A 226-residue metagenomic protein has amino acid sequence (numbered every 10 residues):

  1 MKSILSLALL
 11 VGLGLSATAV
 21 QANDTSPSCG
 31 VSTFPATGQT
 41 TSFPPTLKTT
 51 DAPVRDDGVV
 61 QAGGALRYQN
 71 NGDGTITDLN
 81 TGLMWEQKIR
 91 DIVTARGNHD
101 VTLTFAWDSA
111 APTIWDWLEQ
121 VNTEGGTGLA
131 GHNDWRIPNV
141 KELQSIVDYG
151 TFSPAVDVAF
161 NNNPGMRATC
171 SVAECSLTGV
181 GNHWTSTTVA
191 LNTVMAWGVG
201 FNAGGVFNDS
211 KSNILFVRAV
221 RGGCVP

Functional and structural regions predicted by a protein language model:
M1-L5: Positively charged n-region of N-terminal signal peptides that target proteins for export
S6-S16: Bacterial N-terminal signal peptides
V20-R136, V140-P226: Glycine-aromatic-enriched surface loops/turns that form tight recognition elements
